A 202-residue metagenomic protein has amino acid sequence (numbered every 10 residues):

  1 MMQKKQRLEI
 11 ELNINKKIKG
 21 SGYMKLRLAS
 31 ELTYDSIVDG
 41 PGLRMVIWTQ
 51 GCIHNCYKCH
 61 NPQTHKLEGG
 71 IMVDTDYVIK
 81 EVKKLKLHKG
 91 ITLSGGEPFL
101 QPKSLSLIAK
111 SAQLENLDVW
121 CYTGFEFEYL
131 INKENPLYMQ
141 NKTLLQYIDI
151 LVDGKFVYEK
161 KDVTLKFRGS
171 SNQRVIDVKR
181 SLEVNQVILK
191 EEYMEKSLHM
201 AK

Functional and structural regions predicted by a protein language model:
M1-M2: Methionine residue identity
L12, K16-W48, Y57, N61-L67 (+3 more regions): N-terminal [4Fe-4S]-dependent radical SAM core
Y23-L32, L43, N61-L144: Conserved Radical SAM active-site core
Q101-Q113, K161-K202: P-loop/Walker A phosphate-binding loop and immediately adjacent motor/lid segment at beta-alpha junctions
I148: An anion/phosphate-binding loop that grips the pyrophosphate of nucleotide cofactors and donors
L151: Conserved, mostly hydrophobic/aromatic
